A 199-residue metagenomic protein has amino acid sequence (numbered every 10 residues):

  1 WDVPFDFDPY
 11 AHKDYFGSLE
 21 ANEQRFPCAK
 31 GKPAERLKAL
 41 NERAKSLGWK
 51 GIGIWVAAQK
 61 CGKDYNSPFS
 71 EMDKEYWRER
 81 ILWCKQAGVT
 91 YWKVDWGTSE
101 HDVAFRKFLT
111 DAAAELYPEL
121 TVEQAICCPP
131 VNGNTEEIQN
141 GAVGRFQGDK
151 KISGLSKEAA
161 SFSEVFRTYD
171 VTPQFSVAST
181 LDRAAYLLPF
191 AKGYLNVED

Functional and structural regions predicted by a protein language model:
W1-D199: Aromatic- and carboxylate-enriched substrate-binding clefts and catalytic-loop regions of carbohydrate-active enzymes
